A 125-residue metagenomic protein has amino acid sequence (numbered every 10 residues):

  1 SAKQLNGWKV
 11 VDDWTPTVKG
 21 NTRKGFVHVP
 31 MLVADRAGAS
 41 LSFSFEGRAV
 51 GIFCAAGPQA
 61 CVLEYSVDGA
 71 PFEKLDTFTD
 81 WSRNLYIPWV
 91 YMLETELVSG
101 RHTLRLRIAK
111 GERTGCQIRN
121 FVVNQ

Functional and structural regions predicted by a protein language model:
S1-Q125: Glycan-recognition surfaces in beta-rich domains, encompassing non-catalytic CBMs and lectin-like receptor-binding
